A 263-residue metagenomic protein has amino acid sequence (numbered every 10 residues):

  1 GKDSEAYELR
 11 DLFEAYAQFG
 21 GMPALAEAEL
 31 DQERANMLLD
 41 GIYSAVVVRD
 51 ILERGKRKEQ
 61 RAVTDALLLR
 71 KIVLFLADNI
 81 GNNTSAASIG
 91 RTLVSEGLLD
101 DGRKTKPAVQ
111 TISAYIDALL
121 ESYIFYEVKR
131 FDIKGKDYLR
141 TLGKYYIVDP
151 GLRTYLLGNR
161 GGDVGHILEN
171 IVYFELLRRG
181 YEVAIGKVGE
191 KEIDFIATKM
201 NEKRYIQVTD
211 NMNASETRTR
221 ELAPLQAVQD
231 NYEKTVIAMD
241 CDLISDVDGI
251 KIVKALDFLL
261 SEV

Functional and structural regions predicted by a protein language model:
G1-V46: Amphipathic alpha-helical "lid/sensor" segments that cap RecA-like P-loop NTPase cores
E27, D31-E202: Accessory nucleic acid-recognition modules appended to NTPase machines
Y146, I206, T235-I237, K251-V253: Hydrophobic/aromatic beta-strand patches that form the interior of the parallel beta-sheet core in alpha/beta enzyme
V188, Q229-D248: Nucleic-acid nuclease catalytic cores
N201-N213: Active-site ExK catalytic segment of metal-dependent nucleases
M212-A223: Active-site-adjacent loop/helix micro-motif of nuclease/hydrolase catalytic cores
D240-V263: Domain-level recognition of nuclease-like catalytic cores that cleave nucleotide substrates
